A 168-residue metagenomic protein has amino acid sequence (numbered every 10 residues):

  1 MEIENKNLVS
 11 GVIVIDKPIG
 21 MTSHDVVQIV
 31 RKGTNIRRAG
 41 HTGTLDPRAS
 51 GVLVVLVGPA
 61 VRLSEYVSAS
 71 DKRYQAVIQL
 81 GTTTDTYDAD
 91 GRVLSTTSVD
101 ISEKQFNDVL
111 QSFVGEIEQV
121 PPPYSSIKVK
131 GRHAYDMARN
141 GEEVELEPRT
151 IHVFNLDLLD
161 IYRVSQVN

Functional and structural regions predicted by a protein language model:
M1-N168: Catalytic/RNA-binding core of pseudouridine synthases
